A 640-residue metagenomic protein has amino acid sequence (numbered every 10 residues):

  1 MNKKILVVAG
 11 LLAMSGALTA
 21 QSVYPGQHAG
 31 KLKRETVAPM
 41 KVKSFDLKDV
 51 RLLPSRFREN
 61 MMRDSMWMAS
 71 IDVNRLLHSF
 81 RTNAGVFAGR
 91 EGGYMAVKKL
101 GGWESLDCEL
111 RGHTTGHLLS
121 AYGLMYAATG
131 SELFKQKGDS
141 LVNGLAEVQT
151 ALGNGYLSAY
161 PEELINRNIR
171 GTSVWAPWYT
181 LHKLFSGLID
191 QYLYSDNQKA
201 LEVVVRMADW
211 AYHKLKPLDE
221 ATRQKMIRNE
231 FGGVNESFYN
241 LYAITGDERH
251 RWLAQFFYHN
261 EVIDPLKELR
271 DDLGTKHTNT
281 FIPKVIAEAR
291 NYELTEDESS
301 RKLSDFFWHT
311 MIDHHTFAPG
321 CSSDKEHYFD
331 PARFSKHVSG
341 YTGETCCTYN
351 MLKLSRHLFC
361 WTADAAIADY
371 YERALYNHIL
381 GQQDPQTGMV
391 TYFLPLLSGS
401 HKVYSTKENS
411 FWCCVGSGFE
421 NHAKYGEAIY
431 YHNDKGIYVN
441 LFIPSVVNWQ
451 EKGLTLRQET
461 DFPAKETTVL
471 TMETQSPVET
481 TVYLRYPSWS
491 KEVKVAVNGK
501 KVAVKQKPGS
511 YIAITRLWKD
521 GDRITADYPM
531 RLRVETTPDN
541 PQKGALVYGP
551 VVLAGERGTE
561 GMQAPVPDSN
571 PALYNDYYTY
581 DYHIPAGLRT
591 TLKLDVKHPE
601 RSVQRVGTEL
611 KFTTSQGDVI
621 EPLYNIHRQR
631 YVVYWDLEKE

Functional and structural regions predicted by a protein language model:
M1-P25: Bacterial Sec-dependent N-terminal signal peptides
V7, Q21-T114, D139-E162, Q198: Low-complexity, Ser/Thr/Pro/Gly-enriched N-terminal "stalk/linker" regions
S22-G26, S304, A368-N377, Q382-T471 (+3 more regions): C-terminal beta-rich recognition modules with glycine/proline-rich loops and embedded aromatic residues
M40, F45-L47, R51-P54, M61 (+8 more regions): Structural helix-adjacent loops and short alpha-helical linkers that scaffold large soluble proteins
F57, L110-A127, A176-Y192, I227-A243 (+3 more regions): Well-ordered alpha-helical segments within folded domains of soluble proteins
N60-E91, K99, G138-G155, E202-D219 (+3 more regions): Long, well-ordered core segments of solenoidal/helical folds
H78-C108, L157-A176, K225-L241, E268-A287 (+2 more regions): Carbohydrate-binding/catalytic loop surfaces
F87-L110, G116, M125-F256: Extended ligand-binding groove/face enriched in aromatic
